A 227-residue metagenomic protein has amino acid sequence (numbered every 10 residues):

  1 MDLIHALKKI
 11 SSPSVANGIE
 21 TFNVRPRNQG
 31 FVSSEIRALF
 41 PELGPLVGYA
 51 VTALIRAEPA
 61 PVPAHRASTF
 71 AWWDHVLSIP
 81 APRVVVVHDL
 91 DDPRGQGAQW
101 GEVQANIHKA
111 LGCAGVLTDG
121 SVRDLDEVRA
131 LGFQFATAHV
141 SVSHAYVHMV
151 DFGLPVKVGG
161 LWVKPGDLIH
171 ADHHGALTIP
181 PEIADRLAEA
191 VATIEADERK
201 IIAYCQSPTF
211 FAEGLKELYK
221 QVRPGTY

Functional and structural regions predicted by a protein language model:
M1-I79, I202-F210, K216-E217: Intrinsically disordered, low-complexity regions enriched in acidic/Ser/Thr/Pro/Gln residues
L3-K9, A188-E189, Y219-Y227: Long, charged alpha-helical interface segments
I19, H108, D167-I169: Buried hydrophobic positions in well-ordered alpha/beta secondary-structure cores of metabolic enzymes
N28-F31, I55, V86-H88, V116-G120 (+2 more regions): General beta-strand structural signal in soluble alpha/beta enzymes
H75-D119: Extracellular/luminal Protease-associated
T118-D119, L125-A171: A contiguous pocket-lining binding segment that forms or flanks enzyme active sites
L168-Q206: A hydrophobic, small-residue-rich beta->alpha segment in the mid-to-C-terminal subdomain of diverse proteins
